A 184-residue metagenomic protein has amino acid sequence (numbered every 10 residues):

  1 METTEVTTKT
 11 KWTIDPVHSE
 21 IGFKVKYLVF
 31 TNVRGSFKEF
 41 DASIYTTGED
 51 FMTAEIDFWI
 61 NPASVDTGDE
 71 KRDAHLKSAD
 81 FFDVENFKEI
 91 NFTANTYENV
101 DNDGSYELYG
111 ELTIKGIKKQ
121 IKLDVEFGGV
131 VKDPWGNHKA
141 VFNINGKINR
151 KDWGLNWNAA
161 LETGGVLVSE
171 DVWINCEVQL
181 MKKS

Functional and structural regions predicted by a protein language model:
M1-S184: Low-complexity, acidic/polar, glycine-enriched regions of mature
